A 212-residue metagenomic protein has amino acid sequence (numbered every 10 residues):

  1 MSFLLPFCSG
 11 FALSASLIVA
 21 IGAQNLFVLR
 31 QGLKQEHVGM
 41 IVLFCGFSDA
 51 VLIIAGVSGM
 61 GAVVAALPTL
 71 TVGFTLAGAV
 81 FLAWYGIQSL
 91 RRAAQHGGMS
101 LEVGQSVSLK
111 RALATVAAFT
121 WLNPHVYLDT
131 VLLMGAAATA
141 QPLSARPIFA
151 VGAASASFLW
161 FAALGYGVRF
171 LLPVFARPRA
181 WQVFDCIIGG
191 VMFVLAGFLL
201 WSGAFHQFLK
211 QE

Functional and structural regions predicted by a protein language model:
S2, A66-G97, A156-L164, A176-E212: Selective transmembrane alpha-helices of multi-pass membrane proteins
S2-V72, V131-I148: Juxtamembrane transmembrane-helix termini in multi-pass membrane transport proteins
G22-L26, A83, L128-V131, F161-G165: Residues that mark transmembrane-helix kinks and helix-interface sites in multi-pass secondary transporters
E36-A114, G167-F170, G190: Membrane helix-loop-helix hairpins that form the core translocation module of multi-pass transporters
L43-A55, L122, V126-Y127, S155-F161: Membrane-embedded alpha-helical segments of transport systems, primarily multispan ion/solute transporters
R111-T130: Selected transmembrane alpha-helices and immediately adjacent juxtamembrane segments of polytopic inner-membrane
H125, D129-Q141, F198-F208: Alpha-helical transmembrane segments and their membrane-interface junctions in multi-pass membrane proteins
